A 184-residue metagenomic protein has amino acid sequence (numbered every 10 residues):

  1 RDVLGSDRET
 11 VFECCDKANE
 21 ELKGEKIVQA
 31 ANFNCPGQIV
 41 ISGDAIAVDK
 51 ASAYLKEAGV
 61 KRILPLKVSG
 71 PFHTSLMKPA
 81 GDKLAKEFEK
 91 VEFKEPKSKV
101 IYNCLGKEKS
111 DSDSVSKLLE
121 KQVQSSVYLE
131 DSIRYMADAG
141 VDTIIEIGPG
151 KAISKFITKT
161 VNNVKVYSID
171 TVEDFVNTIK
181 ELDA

Functional and structural regions predicted by a protein language model:
R1-Q124: Alpha/beta catalytic cores of group-transfer enzymes, especially the acyltransferase/condensing modules of polyketide
E92-A184: Acyltransferase/transacylase module recognition
